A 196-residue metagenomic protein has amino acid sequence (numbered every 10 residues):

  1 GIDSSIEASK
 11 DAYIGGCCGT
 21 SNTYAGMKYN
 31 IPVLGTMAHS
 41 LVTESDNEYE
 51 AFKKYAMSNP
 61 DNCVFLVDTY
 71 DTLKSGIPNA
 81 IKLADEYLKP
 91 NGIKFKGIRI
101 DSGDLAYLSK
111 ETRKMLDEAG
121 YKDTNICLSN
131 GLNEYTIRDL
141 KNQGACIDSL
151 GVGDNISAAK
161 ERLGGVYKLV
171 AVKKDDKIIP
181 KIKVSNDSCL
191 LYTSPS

Functional and structural regions predicted by a protein language model:
G1-K122, E134-T136, Q143, D175: Buried, small/hydrophobic-residue-enriched core segments of structured protein domains
F95, D123, I147, G164-V166: Active-site lining segments that contact anionic ligands and/or coordinate catalytic metals
I98, I126, D148-L150: Hydrophobic residues within beta-strands of alpha/beta enzymes
C127-E134, G153: Glycine-rich beta-to-alpha transition loops that act as phosphate-gripper elements at the mouths of alpha/beta enzyme
D148-R162: Glycine-rich phosphate-binding active-site loops on the catalytic face of alpha/beta enzymes
A159-K177: C-terminal helical cap(s) of enzyme catalytic domains, especially alpha/beta-barrels
K177-L191: C-terminal amphipathic alpha-helical segment
Y192-S196: Conserved small/polar residues in nucleotide/adenosyl-binding loops
